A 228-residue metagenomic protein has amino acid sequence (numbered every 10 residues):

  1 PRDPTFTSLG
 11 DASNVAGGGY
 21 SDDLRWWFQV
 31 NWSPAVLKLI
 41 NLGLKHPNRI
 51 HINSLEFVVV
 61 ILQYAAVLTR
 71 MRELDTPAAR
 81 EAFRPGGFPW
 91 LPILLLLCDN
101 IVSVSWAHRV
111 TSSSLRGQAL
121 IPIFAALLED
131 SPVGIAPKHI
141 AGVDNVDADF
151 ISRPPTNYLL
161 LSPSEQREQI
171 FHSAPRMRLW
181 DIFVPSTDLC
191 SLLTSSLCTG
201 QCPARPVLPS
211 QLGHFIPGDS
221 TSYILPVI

Functional and structural regions predicted by a protein language model:
P1-D3, S162-P163: Short coil/turn segments at secondary-structure boundaries
D3-V15, V60: Two-metal-ion RNase H-like nuclease active-site motif
T7-L9, Q29, L95-L97: Structured core elements
A12-G19, V102-V104: Short acidic, Gly/Ser-rich segments with clustered Asp/Glu that frequently serve as metal-coordination loops in enzyme
L24-V58, V102, A107-T111, L115: A short, polar/acidic, helix/strand-boundary loop motif
V59, D149: Hydrophobic, well-ordered secondary-structure elements that form the walls of internal hydrophobic environments
Y64-V146: RNase H catalytic domain
F150-I228: Flexible, low-complexity interdomain linkers flanking nucleic-acid-processing modules
